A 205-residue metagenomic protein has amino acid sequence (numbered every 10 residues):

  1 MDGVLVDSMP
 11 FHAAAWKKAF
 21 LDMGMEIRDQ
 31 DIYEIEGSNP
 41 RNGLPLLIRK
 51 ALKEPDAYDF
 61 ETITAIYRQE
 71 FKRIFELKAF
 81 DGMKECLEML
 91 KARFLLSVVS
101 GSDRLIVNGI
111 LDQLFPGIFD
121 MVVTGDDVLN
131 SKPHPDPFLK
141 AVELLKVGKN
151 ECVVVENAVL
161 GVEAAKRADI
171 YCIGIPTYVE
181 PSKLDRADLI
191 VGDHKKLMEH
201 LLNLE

Functional and structural regions predicted by a protein language model:
M1-D31, R167: Active-site neighborhood of HAD-like aspartate-dependent phosphohydrolases
M9-A14, R41, R104, N108 (+1 more regions): Short, surface-exposed alpha-helical segments at coil->helix boundaries
F11, N39, I66, K78-G82 (+4 more regions): Short beta->alpha linker loops
D22-E26, K50-D59, F115-I118, K146-V147: Short helix-capping segments at alpha-helix termini
G37-F71: A metal-dependent, Asp-based hydrolase signature
K72-V98, R104: Short, acidic loop-to-helix structural element flanking the phosphoryl-transfer center in phosphate-processing enzymes
F94, D103-E205: Asp-based, Mg2+/Mn2+-dependent phosphohydrolase catalytic module
